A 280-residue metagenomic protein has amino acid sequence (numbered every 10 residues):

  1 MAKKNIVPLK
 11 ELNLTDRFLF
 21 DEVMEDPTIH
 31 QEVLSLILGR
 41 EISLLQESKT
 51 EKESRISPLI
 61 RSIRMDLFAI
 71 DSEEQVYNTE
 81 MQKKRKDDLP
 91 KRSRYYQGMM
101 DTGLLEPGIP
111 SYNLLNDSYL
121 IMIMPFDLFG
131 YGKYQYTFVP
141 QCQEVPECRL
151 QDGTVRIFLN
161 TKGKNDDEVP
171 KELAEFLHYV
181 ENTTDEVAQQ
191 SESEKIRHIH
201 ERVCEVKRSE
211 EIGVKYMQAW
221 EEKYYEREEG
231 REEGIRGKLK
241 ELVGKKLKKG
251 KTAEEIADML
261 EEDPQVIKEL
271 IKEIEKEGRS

Functional and structural regions predicted by a protein language model:
M1-V155: Accessory alpha/beta interaction modules
A2-K10, F18, I70-S72, Y77-Q82 (+1 more regions): Short, charged alpha-helical interaction segments and adjacent helix-coil junctions
L89, V169-P170: Alpha-helix N-cap/helix-start motif
M122-P125, N160-T161, K207: Pocket-edge structural micro-motifs
F129, N165-D167: Short beta-strands and strand-coil junctions in structured, solvent-facing domains, enriched
Q143-G153, I157-K162, E175-N182: Low-complexity, glycine/alanine/valine/leucine- and proline-rich hydrophobic stretches
T154, E168-V169: Intrinsically disordered, low-complexity linker/assembly segments
